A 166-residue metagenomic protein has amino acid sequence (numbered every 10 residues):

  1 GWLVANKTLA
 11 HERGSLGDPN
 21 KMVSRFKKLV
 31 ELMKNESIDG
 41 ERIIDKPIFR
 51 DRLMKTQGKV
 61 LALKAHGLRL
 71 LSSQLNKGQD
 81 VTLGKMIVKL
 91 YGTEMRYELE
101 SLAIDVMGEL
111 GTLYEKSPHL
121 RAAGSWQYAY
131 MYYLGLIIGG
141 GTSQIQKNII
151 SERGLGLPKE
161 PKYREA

Functional and structural regions predicted by a protein language model:
G1-L63, L136: Glycine-rich beta->alpha junctions and the first turn(s) of the following alpha-helix
G1-P19, L110-A166: Glycine-rich phosphate/cofactor-binding loops in nucleotide/flavin-utilizing enzymes
N6, F26-E31, R50, M54 (+6 more regions): Predominant activation on well-ordered alpha-helical scaffold segments within soluble catalytic domains
L32-E36, L70, V106, L110 (+1 more regions): A short secondary-structure junction motif
D39, D80, G156-P158: Short coil/loop linkers at secondary-structure junctions
D45, K55, K59, D80 (+4 more regions): Secondary-structure capping and boundary motifs in well-ordered enzyme cores
P47, L61-P118: C-terminal helix-coil-helix/basic helical segment that borders enzyme active sites and/or dimer interfaces and provides
